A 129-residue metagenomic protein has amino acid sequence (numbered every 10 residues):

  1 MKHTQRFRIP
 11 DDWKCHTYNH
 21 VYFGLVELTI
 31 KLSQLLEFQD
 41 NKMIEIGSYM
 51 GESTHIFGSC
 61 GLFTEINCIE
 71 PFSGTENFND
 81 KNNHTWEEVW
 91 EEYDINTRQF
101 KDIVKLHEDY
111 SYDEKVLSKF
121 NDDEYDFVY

Functional and structural regions predicted by a protein language model:
M1-Y129: A short alpha-helical cap/connector motif
